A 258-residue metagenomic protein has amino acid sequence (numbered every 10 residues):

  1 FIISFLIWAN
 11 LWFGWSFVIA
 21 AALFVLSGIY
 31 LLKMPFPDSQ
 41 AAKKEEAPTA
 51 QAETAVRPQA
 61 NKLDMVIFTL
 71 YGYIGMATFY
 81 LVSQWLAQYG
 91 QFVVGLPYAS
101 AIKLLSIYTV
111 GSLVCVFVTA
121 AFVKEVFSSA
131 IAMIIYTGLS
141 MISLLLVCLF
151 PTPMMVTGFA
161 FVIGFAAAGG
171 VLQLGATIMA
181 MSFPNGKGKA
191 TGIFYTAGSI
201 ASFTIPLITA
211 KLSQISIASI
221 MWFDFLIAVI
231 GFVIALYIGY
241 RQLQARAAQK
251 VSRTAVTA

Functional and structural regions predicted by a protein language model:
F1-S39: Helix-loop-helix hairpin linking two adjacent transmembrane segments in secondary transporters
I7, C115-S128, S213: Helix-to-loop junctions at the C-terminal end of transmembrane segments in multipass secondary transporters
K33-V56, R246-T254: Flexible cytoplasmic inter-helical loops of multi-pass small-molecule transporters
A60-V116: Extracytoplasmic gate region of multi-pass secondary transporters
I131-L146: Structural signature of the two symmetry-related core transmembrane helices
M155-G170: Hydrophobic core of transmembrane alpha-helices in multi-pass small-molecule transporters, especially MFS/SLC-type
G169-F183: Intracellular juxtamembrane helix-capping segments at the cytosolic ends of symmetry-related transmembrane helices
A180-I217, D224: A late C-terminal transmembrane helix in Major Facilitator Superfamily
